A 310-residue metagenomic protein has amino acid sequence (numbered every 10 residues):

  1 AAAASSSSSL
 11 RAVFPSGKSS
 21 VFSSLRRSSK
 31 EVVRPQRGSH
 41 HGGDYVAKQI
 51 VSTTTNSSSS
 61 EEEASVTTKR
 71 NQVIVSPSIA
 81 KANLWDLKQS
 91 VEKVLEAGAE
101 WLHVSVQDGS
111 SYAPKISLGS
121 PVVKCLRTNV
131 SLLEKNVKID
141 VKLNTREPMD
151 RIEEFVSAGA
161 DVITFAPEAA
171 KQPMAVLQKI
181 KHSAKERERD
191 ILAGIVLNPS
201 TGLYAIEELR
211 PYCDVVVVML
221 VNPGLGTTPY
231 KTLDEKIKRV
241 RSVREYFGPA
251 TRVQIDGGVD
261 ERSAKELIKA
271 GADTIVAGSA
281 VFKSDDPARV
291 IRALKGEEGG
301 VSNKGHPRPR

Functional and structural regions predicted by a protein language model:
A1-S59: N-terminal chloroplast transit peptides
V73-S78, L102-V104, V137-L143, I163-F165 (+4 more regions): Hydrophobic faces of well-ordered beta-strands that scaffold small-molecule active sites in alpha/beta enzyme cores
L87, V94, S105, F155 (+6 more regions): Conserved, mostly hydrophobic/aromatic
S90-V91, E147-S157, T201-Y212, V259-I275: Catalytic cores of alpha/beta
W101-V122, L220-P229: Glycine-rich, proline-tolerant flexible connector loops at the mouths of alpha/beta enzymes
Y112-E147, A264-V281: A short alpha/beta connector and helix-capping loop motif
D150-E154, A160-R252: Conserved anion-binding
K283-R310: C-terminal helical cap(s) of enzyme catalytic domains, especially alpha/beta-barrels
